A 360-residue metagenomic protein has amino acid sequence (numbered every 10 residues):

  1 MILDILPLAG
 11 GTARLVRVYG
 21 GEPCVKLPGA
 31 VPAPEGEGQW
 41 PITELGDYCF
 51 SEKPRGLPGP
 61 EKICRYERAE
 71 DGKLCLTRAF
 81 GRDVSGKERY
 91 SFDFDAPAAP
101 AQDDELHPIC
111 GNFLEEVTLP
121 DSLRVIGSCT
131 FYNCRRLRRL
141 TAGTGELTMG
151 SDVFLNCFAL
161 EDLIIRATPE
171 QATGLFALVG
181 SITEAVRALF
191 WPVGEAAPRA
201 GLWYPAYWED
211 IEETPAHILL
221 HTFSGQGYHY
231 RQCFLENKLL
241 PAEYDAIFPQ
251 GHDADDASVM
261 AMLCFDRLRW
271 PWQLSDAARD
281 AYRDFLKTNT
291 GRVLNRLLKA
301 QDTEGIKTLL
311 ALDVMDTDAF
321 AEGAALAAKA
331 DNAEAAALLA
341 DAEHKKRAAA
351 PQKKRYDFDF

Functional and structural regions predicted by a protein language model:
I2-T12, Y19-T43, R55-V125, R135-T148 (+5 more regions): Structural signature of tandem-repeat unit edges
L45-K53: A short, well-ordered alpha-helical element
F265-Y282, E304-L309: Repeat-mediated protein-protein interaction surfaces in helical alpha-solenoids
S275-N289, V314-A321, E334, H344-D359: Ankyrin repeat arrays, specifically the small/polar loop and inter-repeat linker segments at the C-terminal end of each
R296-L297, G323, A327: Ankyrin-repeat helical register
D302-L310, N332-D341: Ankyrin repeat structural motif
